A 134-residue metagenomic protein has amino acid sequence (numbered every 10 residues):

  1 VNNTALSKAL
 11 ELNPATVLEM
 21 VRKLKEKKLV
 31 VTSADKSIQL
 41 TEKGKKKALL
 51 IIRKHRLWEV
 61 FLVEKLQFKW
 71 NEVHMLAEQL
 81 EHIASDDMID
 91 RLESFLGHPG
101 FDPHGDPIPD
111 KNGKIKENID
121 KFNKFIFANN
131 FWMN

Functional and structural regions predicted by a protein language model:
V1-L12: N-terminal helix-turn-helix DNA-binding core of bacterial DNA-binding proteins
K8, K25-E26: Alpha-helical residues within the helix-turn-helix
L18-R22: Short, hydrophobic-biased segments on the C-terminal half of alpha helices that form "recognition helices"
E26-S33: A short, conserved structural fragment
K36-H55: Basic, amphipathic "hinge/linker" alpha-helix immediately C-terminal to the N-terminal HTH DNA-binding motif
R56-G100: Amphipathic alpha-helical dimerization/coiled-coil segments that flank or bridge DNA-binding/regulatory modules
H82-N134: Mid-protein regulatory/catalytic core that forms ligand/cofactor-binding pockets and protein-protein interaction
